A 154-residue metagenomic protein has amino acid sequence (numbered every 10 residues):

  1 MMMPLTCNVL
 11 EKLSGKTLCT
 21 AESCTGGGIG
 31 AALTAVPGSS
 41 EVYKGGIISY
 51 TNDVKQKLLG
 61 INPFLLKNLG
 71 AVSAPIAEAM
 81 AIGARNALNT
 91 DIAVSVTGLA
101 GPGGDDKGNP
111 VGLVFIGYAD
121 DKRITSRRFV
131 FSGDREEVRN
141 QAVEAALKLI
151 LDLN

Functional and structural regions predicted by a protein language model:
M1-N154: Short alpha-helical segments enriched in small residues
